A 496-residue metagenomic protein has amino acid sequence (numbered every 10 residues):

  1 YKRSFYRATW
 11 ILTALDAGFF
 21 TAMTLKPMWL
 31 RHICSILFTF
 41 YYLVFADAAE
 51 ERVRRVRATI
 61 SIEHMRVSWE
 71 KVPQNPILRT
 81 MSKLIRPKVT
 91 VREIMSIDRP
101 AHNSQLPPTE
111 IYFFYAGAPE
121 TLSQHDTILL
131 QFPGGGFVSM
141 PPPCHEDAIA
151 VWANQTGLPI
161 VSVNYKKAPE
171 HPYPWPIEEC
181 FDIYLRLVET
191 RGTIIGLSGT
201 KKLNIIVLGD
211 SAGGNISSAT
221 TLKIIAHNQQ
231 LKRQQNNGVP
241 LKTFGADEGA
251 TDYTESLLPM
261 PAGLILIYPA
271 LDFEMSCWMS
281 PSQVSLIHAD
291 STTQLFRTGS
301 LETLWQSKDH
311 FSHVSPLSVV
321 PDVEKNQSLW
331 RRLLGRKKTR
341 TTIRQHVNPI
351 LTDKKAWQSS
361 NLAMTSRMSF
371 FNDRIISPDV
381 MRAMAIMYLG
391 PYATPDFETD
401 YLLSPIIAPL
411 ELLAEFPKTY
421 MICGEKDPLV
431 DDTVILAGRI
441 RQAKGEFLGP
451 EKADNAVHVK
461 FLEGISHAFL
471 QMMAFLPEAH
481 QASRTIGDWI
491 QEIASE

Functional and structural regions predicted by a protein language model:
Y1-E120, N237-T254, F273-L402, I407-V430 (+2 more regions): Extended, polar/charged low-complexity intrinsically disordered and coiled-coil segments in eukaryotic
L106-Q155: Short, surface-exposed "cap/lid" segments of acyl-processing enzymes
L122-S123, N154, G199, L258 (+1 more regions): Short, flexible hinge/linker loops that cap or flank conserved catalytic cores
H125, P142, E146, Y173-C180 (+6 more regions): Generic preference for well-ordered alpha-helical elements
L129, I160-S162, V459-F461: Conserved beta-strand scaffold positions in the cores of enzyme catalytic domains, especially in NTP/NDP-utilizing
L130, G135, W152, V163-Y253 (+5 more regions): Short strand-loop-helix active-site module centered on a catalytic nucleophile
F137-V138, K166-E170, K426, A468 (+1 more regions): Short strand->helix junction
P141, S162-V163, H171-Y173, G196-G199 (+6 more regions): Intrinsically disordered, low-complexity regions enriched in proline, serine, glycine and charged residues
